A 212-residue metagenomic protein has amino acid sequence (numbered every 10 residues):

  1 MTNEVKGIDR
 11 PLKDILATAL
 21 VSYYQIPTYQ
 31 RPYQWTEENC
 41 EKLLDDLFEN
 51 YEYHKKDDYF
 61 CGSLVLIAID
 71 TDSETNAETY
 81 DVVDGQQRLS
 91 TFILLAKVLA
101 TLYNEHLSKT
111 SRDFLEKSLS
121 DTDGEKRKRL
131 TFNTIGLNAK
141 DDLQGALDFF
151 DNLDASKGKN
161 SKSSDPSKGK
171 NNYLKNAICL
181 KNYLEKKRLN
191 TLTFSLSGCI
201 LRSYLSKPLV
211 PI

Functional and structural regions predicted by a protein language model:
M1-I212: Glycine- and hydrophobic-rich flexible loops that cap the catalytic core of alpha/beta enzyme folds
